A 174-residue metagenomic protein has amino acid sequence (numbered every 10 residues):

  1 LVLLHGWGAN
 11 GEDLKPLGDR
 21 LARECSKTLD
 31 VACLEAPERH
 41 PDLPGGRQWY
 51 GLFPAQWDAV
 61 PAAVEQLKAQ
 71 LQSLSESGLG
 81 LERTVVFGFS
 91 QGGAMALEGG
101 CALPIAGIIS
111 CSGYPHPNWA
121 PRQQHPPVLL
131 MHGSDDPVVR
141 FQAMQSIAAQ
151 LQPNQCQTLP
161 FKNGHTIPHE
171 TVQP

Functional and structural regions predicted by a protein language model:
L1-R83: Serine-hydrolase catalytic machinery in alpha/beta-hydrolase-like enzymes
P16, E98-A102: Active-site signature of alpha/beta-hydrolase-fold catalytic machinery across serine- and Asp/Cys-nucleophile hydrolases
L29, P104-P115: A conserved short beta-strand
Y50-L52, Q142-P174: C-terminal catalytic histidine-bearing segment of alpha/beta-hydrolase fold enzymes
E82, Q123-V128, P153-Q155: Short, proline-enriched alpha-helix->beta-strand connector loops that line the catalytic pocket of alpha/beta-hydrolase
V86-G88, C111, M131: Short beta-strand immediately N-terminal to the catalytic nucleophile in serine-hydrolase-like folds
F87-G92, A96: Gly/Ala-rich beta-loop-alpha elbow adjacent to hydrolase catalytic centers
L129-H132, D136: Short beta-strand/loop motif that positions the catalytic acidic residue of the alpha/beta-hydrolase fold
